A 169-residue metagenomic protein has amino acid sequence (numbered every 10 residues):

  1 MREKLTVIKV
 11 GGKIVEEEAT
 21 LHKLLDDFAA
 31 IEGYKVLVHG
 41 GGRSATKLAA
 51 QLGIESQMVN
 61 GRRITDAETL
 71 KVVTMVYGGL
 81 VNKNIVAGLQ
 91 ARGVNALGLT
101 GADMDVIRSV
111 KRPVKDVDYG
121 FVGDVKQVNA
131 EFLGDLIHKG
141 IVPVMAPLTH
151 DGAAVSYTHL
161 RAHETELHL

Functional and structural regions predicted by a protein language model:
M1-L37: N-terminal glycine-/serine-/threonine-rich phosphate-binding loop
I8-K9, V36-G40, L89, A96-G101 (+1 more regions): General beta-strand structural signal in soluble alpha/beta enzymes
G11-K13, G40-S44, G61-R63, G101-M104 (+1 more regions): Short, ordered loop/turn segments at secondary-structure junctions
V38-S56: Glycine/small-residue-rich interface belts in oligomeric ring/scaffold proteins and their assembly partners
A50, I54-V142: Ligand-binding beta-strand-loop-alpha-helix segment within the catalytic cores of soluble metabolic enzymes
K139-G152: Active-site rim beta-loop-alpha module in soluble metabolic enzymes
A153-Y157: Short pre-catalytic strand/loop immediately N-terminal to key active-site residues, enriched for Gly-Thr
T158-L167: Conserved small/polar residues in nucleotide/adenosyl-binding loops
